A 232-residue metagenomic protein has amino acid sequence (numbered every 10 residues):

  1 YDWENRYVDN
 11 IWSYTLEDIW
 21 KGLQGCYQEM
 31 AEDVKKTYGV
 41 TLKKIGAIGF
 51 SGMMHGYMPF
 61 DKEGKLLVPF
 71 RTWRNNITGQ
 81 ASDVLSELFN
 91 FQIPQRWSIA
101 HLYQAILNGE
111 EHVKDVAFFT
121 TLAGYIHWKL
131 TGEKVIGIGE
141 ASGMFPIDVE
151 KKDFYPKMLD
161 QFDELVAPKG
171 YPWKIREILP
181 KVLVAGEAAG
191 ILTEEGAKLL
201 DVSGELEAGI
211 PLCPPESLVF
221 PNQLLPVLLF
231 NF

Functional and structural regions predicted by a protein language model:
Y1-P69, D83, D115, P172-K181 (+1 more regions): N-terminal glycine/serine-rich phosphate-binding loop of ATP-dependent small-molecule kinases, especially carbohydrate
G52, P215-F220: Short glycine/serine/threonine-rich phosphate/pyrophosphate-binding segments that cradle anionic phosphate groups
F60, F89-E216, L224, L228-N231: Gly/Ser/Thr-rich active-site cleft segment
N75: Carbohydrate-associated surface elements
Q80-V84, L225: Pocket-flanking alpha-helical
